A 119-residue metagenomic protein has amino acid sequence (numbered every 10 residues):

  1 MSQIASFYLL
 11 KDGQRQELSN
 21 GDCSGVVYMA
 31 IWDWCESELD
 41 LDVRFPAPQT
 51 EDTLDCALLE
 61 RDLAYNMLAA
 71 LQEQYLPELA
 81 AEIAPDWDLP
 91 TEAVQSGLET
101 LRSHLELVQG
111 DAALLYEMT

Functional and structural regions predicted by a protein language model:
M1-D111, L115-T119: Acidic (Asp/Glu-rich) sequence patches and key acidic residues that form negatively charged surfaces used
